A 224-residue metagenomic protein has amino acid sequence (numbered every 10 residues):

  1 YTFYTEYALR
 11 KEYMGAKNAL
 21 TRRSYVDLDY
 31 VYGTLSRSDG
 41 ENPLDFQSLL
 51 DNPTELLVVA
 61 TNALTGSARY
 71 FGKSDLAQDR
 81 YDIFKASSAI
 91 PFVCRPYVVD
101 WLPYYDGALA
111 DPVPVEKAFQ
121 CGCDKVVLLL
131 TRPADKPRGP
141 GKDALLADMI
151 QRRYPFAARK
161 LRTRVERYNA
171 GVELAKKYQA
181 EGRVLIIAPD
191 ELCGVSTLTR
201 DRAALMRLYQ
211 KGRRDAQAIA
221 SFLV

Functional and structural regions predicted by a protein language model:
Y1-V224: Patatin-like phospholipase
